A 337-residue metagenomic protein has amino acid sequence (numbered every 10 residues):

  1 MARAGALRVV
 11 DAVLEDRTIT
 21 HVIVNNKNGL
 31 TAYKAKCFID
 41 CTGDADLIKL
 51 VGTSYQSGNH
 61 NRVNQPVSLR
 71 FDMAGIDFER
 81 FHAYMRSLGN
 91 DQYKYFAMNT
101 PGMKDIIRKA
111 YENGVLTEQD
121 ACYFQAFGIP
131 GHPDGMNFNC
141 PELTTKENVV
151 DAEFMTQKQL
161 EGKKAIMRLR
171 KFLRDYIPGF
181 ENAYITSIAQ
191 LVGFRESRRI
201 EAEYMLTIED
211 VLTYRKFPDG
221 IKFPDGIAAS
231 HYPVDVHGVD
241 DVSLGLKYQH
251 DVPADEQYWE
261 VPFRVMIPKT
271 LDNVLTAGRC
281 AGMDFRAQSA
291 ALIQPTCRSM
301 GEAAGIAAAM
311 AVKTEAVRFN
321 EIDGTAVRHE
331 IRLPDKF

Functional and structural regions predicted by a protein language model:
M1-V10: A conserved beta-strand/loop element that lines the FAD pocket in flavoprotein oxidoreductases
A6, N25-N26, L30-C37, C41-F337: Flavin (FAD/FMN)-binding glycine-rich loop and adjacent Rossmann-like elements that form
D11-A32: Conserved beta-strand-loop-beta-strand element in the redox core of flavoprotein oxidoreductases
